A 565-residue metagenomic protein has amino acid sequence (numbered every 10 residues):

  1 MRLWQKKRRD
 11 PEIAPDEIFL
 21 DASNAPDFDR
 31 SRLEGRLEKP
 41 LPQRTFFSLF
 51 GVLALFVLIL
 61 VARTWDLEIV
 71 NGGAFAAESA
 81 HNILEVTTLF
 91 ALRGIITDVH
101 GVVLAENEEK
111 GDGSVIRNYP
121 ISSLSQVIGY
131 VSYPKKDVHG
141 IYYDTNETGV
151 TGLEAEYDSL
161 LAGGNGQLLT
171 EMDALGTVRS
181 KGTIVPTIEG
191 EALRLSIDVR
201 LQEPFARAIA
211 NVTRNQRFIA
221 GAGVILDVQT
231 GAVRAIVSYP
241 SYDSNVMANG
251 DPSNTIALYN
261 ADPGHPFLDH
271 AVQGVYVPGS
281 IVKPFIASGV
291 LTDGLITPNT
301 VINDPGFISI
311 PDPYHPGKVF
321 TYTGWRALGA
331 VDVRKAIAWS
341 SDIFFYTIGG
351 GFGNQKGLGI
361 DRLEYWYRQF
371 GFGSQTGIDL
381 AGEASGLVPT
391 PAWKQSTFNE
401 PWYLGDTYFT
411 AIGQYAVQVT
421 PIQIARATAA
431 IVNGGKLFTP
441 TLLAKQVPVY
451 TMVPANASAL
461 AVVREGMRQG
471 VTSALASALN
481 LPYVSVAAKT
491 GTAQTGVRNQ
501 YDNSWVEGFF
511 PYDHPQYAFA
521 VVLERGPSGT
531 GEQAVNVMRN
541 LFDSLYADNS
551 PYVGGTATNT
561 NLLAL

Functional and structural regions predicted by a protein language model:
M1-S253, V275, T297-T300, G359-Q369 (+2 more regions): Periplasmic/cell-envelope proteins involved in peptidoglycan metabolism and beta-lactam response
L20, D173-S180, Q229-S280, F285-L523 (+2 more regions): Beta-lactam-recognizing serine transpeptidase/beta-lactamase-like catalytic domain environment
